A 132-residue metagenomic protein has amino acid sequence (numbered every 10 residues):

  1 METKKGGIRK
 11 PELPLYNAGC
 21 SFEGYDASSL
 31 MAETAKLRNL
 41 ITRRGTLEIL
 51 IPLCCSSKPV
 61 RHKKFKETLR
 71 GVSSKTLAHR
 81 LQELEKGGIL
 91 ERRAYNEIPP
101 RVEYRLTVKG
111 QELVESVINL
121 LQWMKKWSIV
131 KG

Functional and structural regions predicted by a protein language model:
T3-S21, S29-A32, V108, E115-G132: Amphipathic alpha-helical dimerization/coiled-coil segments that flank or bridge DNA-binding/regulatory modules
A27-T76, E103: N-terminal helix-turn-helix DNA-binding core of bacterial DNA-binding proteins
L30, Y95-N96: Short, flexible turn/loop "capping" segments at secondary-structure junctions
E48, E83-E85, E97, E103: Acidic-residue sensor for enzyme active/binding pockets
I49-P52, R80, S116-N119: Residue-level recognition of specific faces of alpha-helices
K63-Y95: Canonical helix-turn-helix DNA-binding module
N96-V117: Basic, amphipathic "hinge/linker" alpha-helix immediately C-terminal to the N-terminal HTH DNA-binding motif
